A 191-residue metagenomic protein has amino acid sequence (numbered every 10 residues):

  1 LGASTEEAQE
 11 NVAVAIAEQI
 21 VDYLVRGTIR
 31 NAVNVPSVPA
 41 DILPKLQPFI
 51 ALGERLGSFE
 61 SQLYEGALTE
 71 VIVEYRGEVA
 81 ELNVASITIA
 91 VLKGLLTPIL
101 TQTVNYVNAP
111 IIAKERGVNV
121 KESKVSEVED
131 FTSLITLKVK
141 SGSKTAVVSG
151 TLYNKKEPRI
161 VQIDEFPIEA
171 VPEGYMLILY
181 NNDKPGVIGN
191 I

Functional and structural regions predicted by a protein language model:
G2-I191: NAD(P)-dependent dehydrogenase/reductase Rossmann-like domain
